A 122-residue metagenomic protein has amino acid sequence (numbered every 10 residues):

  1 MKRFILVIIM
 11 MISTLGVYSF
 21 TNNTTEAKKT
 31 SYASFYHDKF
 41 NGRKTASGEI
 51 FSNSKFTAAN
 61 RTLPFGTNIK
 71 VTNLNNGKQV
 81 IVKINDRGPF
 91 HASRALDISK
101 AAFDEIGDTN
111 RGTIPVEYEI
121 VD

Functional and structural regions predicted by a protein language model:
K2-D122: Secreted/periplasmic proteins
